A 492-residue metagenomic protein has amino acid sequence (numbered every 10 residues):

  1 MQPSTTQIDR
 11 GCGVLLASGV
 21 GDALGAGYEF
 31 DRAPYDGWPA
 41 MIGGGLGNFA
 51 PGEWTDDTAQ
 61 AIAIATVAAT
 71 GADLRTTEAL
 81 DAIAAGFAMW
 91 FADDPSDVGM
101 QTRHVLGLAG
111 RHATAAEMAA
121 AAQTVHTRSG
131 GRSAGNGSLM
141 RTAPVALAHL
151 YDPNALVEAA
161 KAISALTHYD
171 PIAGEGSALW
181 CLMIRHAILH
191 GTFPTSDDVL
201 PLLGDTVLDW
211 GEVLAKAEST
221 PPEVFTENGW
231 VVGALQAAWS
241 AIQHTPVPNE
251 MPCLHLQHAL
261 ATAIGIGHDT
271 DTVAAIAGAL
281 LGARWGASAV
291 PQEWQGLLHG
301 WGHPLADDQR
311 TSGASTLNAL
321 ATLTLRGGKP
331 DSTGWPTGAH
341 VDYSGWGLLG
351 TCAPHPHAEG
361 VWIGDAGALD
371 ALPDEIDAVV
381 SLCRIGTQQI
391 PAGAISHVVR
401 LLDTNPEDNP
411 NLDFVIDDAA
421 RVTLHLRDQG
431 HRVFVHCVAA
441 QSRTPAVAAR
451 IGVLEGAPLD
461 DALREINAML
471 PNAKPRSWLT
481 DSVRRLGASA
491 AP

Functional and structural regions predicted by a protein language model:
M1-Y343: Structured, active/binding-site neighborhoods that engage oxygen-rich ligands
L15-A17, V379, F434: Short glycine-aspartate micro-motif
V67, A92, G107, R384-I385 (+2 more regions): Beta-hairpin (beta-strand-turn-beta-strand) motif
T272, R443-T444, P475: Secondary-structure boundary/capping motif
L280, Q441-A446: Glycine-rich nucleophile elbow surrounding the catalytic serine of serine-hydrolase chemistry
W346-R432, R450-S482: Cysteine-based protein phosphatase catalytic domain of the PTP/DSP
R432, V438-S442: Mid-chain, well-packed structural core segment of small domains
W478-P492: Charged phosphate-binding loop/patch that engages nucleotide di/tri-phosphates or the phosphate backbone of nucleic
